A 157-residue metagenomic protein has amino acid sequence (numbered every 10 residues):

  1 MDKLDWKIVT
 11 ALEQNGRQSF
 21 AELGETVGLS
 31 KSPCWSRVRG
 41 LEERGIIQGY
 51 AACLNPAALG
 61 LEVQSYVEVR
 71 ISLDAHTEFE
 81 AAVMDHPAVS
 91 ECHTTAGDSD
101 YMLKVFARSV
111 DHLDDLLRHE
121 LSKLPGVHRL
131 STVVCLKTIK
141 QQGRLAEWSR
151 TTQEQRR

Functional and structural regions predicted by a protein language model:
M1-R157: A compositional/biophysical signature of low hydrophobicity enriched in polar/charged and small residues
